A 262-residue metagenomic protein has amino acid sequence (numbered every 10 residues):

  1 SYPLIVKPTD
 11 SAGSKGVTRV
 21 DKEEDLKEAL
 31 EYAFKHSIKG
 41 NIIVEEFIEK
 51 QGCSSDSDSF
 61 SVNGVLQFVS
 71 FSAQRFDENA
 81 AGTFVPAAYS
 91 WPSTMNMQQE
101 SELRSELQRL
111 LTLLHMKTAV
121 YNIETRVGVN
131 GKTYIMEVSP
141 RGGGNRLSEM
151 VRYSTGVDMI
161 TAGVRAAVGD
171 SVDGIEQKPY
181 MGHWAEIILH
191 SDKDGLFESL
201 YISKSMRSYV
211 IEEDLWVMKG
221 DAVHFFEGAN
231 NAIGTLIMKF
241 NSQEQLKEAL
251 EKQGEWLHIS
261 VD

Functional and structural regions predicted by a protein language model:
S1-I43, N63, S93-S105, R109 (+2 more regions): Active-site nucleotide/adenylate-binding loops and adjacent lid/helix of ATP-dependent enzymes
P8-D10, T83-F84, F226-N231: Short, flexible turn/loop "capping" segments at secondary-structure junctions
S14, S139-T155, M218-K219: Glycine-rich phosphate/pyrophosphate-binding beta-alpha loops
T18, E46, W91-P92, R152 (+1 more regions): Short, well-ordered beta-strand elements within core beta-sheets of diverse protein domains
A33-N41, I48-S93, S101-T133, S139-L147 (+1 more regions): Phosphate-binding core of ATP-grasp and ATP-grasp-like enzymes
V157-V164: C-terminal catalytic subdomain
V164-D262: Peripheral (often C-terminal) accessory segments that flank ATP-dependent C-N-forming ligase machineries
